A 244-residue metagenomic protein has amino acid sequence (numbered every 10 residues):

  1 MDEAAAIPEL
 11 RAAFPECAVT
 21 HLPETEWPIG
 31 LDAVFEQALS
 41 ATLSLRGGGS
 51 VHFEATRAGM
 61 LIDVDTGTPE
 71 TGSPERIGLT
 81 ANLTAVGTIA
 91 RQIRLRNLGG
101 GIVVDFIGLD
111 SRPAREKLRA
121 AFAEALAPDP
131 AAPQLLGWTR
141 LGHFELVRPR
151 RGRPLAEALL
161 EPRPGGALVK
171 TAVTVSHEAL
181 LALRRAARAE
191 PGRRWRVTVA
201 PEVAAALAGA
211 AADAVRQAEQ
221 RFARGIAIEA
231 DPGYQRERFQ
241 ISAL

Functional and structural regions predicted by a protein language model:
M1-A58, I228-L244: Extended, charged alpha/beta regions that create polyanion-binding interfaces
G47-Q217, G225-E229, R236-Q240: Conserved glycine-centered short motifs in functionally critical loops
